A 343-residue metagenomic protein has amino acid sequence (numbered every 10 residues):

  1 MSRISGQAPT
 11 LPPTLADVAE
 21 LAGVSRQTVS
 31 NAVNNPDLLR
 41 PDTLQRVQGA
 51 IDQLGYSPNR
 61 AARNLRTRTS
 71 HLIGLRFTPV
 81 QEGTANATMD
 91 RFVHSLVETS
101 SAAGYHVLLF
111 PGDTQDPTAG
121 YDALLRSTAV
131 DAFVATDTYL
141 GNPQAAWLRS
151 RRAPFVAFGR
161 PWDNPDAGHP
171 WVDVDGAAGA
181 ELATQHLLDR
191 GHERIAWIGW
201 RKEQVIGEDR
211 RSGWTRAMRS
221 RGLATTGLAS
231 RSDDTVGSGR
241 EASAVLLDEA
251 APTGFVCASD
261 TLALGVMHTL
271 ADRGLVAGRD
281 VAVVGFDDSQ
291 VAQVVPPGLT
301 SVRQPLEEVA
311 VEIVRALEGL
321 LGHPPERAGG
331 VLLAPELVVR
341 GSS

Functional and structural regions predicted by a protein language model:
M1-H71: N-terminal helix-turn-helix DNA-binding module of bacterial transcription factors
T28, R68-E82, H186, R194-W200: Short beta-strand segments enriched in small/hydrophobic residues
P41, Y56-G120: Amphipathic helical "hinge" segments at domain boundaries
P79-R91, L109-T118, R160, V172-L182 (+5 more regions): Hinge/beta->alpha junction and helix N-cap segments in small-molecule ligand-binding domains
D131-T136, A196-I198, A229, A250-S259 (+1 more regions): Periplasmic-binding protein-like
T138-L182, T261, D287-L299: Flexible loop/hinge segments that line or gate small-molecule binding clefts
V245, E249-S343: Flexible loop/turn connectors
